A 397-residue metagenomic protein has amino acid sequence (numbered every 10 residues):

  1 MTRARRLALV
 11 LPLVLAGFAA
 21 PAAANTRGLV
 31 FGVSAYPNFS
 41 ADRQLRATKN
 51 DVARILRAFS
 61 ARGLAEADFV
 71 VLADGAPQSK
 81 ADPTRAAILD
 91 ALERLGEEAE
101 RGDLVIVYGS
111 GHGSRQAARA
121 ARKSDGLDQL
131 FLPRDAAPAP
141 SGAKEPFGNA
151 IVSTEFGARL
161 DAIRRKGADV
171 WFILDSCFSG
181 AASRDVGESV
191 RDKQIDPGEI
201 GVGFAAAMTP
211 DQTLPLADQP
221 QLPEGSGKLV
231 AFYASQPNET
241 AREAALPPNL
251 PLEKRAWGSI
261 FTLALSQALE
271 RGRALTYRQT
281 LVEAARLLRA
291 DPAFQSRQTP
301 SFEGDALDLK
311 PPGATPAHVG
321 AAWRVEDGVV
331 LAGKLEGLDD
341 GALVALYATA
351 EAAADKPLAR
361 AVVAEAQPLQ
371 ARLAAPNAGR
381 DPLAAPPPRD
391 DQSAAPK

Functional and structural regions predicted by a protein language model:
A8-G17: Bacterial N-terminal signal peptides
A19-T26: Boundary at the C-terminal end of the N-terminal hydrophobic targeting segment
N25, A81-S110, S114-E188, G203 (+1 more regions): Caspase-like (clan CD) cysteine peptidase catalytic core
G28, L214-L229, A234-N238, A268-E326 (+1 more regions): Caspase-like cysteine protease fold
N38-A53, L246-A256: Glycine- and acidic-residue-enriched helix-capping/strand-helix junction motifs
L56, F172, S176-C177, P247-A293: Non-catalytic, well-ordered alpha-helical segments in soluble enzyme domains
A181-L252, A256: Extracellular S/T/G-rich loop segment that most often corresponds to the catalytic His/Ser-adjacent loop
A322-E326, L331, L338-K397: Beta-strand/loop-dominated core regions that host nucleotide or nucleotide-derived cofactor-binding catalytic loops
